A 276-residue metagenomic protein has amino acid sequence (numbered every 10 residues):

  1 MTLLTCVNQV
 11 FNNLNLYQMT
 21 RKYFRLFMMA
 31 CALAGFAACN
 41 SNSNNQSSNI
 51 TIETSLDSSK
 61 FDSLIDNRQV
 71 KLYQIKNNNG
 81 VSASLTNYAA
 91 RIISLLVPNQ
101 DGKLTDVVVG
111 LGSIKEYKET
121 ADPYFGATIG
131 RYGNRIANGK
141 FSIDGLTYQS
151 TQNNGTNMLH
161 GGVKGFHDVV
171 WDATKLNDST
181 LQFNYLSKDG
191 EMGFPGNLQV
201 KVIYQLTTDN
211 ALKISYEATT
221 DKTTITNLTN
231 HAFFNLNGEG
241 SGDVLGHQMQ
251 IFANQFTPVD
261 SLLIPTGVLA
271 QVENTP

Functional and structural regions predicted by a protein language model:
L16-F27: Bacterial N-terminal signal peptides that target proteins for export
M28-L33: Hydrophobic alpha-helical targeting segments used for export or membrane insertion
G35-A38: C-terminal motif of bacterial Sec signal peptides marking the signal peptidase cleavage site
N40-V81, N87-P276: An exposed, glycine/acidic-rich loop-and-rim segment of catalytic or binding clefts
